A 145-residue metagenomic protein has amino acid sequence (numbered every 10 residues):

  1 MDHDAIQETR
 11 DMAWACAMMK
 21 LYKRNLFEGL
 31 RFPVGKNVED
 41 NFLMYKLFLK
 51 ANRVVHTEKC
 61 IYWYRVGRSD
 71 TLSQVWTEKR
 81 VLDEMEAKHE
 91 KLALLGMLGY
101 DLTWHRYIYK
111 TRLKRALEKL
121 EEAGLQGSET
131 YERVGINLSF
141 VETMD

Functional and structural regions predicted by a protein language model:
M1-V55, V66, D70-E78: Donor-binding/catalytic cores of nucleotide-activated saccharide and glycerol-phosphate transferases/polymerases
D2, E86-Y107, T143-D145: C-terminal, non-catalytic tails of nucleotide-sugar-dependent glycosyltransferases
K20, R24, M85, H89 (+1 more regions): Hydrophobic core segments within long, regular secondary-structure runs in both alpha- and beta-rich folds
L49, E90-A93, E118: Short glycine/serine- and small hydrophobic-enriched flexible loop segments
V55, C60-K91, L95: Glycine- and acidic-residue-rich phosphate-binding/metal-coordinating active-site segment common to enzymes that handle
L95-G99, K119-G124: Secondary-structure edge/capping motif, primarily at the C-terminal ends of alpha-helices and the immediately following
Y107-E118: Amphipathic alpha-helical repeat scaffolds of TPR domains
L120-D145: Membrane-interface aromatic/basic loop that binds lipid-linked glycans or pyrophosphate carriers, typified by
